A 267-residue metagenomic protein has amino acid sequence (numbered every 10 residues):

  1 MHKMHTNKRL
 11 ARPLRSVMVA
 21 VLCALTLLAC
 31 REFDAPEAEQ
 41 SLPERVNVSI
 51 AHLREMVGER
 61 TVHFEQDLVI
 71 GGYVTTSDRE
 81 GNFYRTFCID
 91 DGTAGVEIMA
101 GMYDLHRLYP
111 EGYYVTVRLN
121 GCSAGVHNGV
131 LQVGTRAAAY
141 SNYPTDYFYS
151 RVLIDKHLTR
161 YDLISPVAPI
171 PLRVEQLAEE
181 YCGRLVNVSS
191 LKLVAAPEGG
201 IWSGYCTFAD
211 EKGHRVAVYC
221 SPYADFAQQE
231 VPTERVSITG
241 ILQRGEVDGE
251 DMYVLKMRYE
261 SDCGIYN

Functional and structural regions predicted by a protein language model:
H2-M18: Bacterial N-terminal signal peptides that target proteins for export
T26-A29: C-terminal motif of bacterial Sec signal peptides marking the signal peptidase cleavage site
R31-N267: OB-fold nucleic-acid-binding modules
